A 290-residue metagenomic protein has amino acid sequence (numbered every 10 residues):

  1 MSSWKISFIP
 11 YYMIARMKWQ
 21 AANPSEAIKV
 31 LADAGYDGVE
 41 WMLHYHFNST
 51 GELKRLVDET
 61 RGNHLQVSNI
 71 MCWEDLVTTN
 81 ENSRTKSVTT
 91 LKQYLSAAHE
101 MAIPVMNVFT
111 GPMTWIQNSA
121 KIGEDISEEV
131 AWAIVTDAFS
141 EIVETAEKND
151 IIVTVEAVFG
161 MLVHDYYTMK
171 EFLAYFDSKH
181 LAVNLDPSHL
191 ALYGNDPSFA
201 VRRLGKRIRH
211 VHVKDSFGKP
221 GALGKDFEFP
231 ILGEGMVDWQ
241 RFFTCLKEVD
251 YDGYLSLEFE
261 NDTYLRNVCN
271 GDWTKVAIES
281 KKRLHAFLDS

Functional and structural regions predicted by a protein language model:
M1-G35, L162, Y166-A182, H189-S290: Histidine-acidic metal/acid-base catalytic patches
M1-V105, E129-V130, T136, S140 (+5 more regions): N-terminal pre-domain/capping segments
Y12-I14, L43-Y45, W73-L76, T110-T114 (+4 more regions): Active-site-proximal loop/turn and secondary-structure-junction residues that shape catalytic pockets, frequently
E40-W41, N69-I70, P104-G111, V153-E156 (+1 more regions): Short beta-strand segments at enzyme active-site cores
W73-L91, P112-E129, A222-P230, Y264-D272: Surface-exposed, active-site-proximal loop segments in enzymatic domains
E100-G123, N149-V158: Active-site groove signature of glycoside hydrolases
T136-F139, V143-V158, L162: N-terminal/domain-start segments enriched in small and hydrophobic, helix-friendly residues, covering either
V153, V183-L185: Hydrophobic positions in the central parallel beta-sheet of the AAA+
